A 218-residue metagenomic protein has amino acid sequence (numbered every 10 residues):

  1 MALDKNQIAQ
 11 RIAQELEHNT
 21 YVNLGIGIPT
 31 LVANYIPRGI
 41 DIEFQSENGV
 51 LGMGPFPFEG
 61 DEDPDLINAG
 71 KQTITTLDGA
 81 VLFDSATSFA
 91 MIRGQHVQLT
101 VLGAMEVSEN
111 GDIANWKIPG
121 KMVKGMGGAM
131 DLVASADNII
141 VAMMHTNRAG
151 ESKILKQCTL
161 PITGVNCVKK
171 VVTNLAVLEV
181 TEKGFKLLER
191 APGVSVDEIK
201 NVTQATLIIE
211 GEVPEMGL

Functional and structural regions predicted by a protein language model:
M1-L77: N-terminal active-site beta-alpha-beta segment that forms phosphate/nucleotide-binding and substrate-recognition loops
L3-Q7, F58-L218: Conserved phosphate- and dinucleotide-binding cores of soluble alpha/beta proteins, encompassing both enzyme active
